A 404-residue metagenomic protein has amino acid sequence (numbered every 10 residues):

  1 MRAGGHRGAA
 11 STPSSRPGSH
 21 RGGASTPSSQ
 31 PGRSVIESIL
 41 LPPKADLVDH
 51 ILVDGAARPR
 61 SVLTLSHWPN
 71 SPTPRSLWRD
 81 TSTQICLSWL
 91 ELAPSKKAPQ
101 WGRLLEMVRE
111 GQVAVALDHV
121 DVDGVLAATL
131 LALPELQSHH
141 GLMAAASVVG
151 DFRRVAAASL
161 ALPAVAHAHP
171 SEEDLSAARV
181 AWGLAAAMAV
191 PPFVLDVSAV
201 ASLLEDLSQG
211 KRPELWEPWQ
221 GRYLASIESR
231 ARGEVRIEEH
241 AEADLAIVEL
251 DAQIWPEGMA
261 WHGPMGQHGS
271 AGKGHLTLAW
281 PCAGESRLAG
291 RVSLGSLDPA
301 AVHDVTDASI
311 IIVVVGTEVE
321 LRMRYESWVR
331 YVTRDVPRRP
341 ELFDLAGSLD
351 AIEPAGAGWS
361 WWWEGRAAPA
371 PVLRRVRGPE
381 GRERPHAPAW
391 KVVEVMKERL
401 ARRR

Functional and structural regions predicted by a protein language model:
R2, Q30-R404: Replace "Mg2+/Mn2+-dependent" with "divalent metal-dependent
G5-S29: Long, intrinsically disordered low-complexity tandem-repeat segments
